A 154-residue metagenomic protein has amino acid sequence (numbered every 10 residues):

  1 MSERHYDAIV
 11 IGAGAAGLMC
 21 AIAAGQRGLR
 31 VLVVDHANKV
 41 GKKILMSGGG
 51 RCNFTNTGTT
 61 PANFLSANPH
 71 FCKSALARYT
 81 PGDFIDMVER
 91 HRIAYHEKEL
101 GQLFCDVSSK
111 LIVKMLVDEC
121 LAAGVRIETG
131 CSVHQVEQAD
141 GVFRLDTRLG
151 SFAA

Functional and structural regions predicted by a protein language model:
R4-Y6, T147-A154: Core beta-strand elements of the Rossmann-like FAD/NAD(P) dinucleotide-binding domain in flavoenzyme oxidoreductases
Y6-V33: N-terminal Rossmann-like FAD-binding beta1-loop-alpha1 element of flavoenzymes
G17-M19, V40-K43: Short N-terminal binding/cap micro-motifs at the start of the first secondary-structure element
R51-E99: Glycine-rich active-site loop/strand segments that organize a redox cofactor
C72-T80, E99-D118, E128: Short beta-strand to alpha-helix junction loop
T129-V142: A conserved short coil-to-beta-strand element within the FAD-binding core of flavoproteins
